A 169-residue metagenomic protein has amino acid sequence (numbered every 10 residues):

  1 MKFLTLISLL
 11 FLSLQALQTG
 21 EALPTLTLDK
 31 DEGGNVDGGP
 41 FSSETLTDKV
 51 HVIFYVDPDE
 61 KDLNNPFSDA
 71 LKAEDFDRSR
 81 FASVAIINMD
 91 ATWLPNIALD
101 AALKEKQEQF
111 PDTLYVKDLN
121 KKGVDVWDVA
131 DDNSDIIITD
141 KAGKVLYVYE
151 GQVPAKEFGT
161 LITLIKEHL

Functional and structural regions predicted by a protein language model:
M1-L9: Sec-dependent signal peptide recognition, specifically the positively charged N-region followed immediately by
S8-A16: Hydrophobic h-region of N-terminal signal peptides that target proteins for export in Gram-negative bacteria
A16-T25: Cleaved targeting-peptide boundary
T27-V50: A short beta-strand-turn-helix
T47-H51, S79-A82, P111-D112, N133-S134 (+1 more regions): Loop/turn elements at helix/coil->beta-strand transitions in domains of secreted/extracellular proteins
K49-H51, D59-K106: Structural microenvironment flanking redox-active thiols in thiol-disulfide oxidoreductases
V84-I86, A101-D132: Short, internal strand/loop/helix patches that form the active-site neighborhood or redox-interaction surface
D132-L169: Thiol-/selenol-based redox modules, centered on thioredoxin-like and closely related oxidoreductase domains
